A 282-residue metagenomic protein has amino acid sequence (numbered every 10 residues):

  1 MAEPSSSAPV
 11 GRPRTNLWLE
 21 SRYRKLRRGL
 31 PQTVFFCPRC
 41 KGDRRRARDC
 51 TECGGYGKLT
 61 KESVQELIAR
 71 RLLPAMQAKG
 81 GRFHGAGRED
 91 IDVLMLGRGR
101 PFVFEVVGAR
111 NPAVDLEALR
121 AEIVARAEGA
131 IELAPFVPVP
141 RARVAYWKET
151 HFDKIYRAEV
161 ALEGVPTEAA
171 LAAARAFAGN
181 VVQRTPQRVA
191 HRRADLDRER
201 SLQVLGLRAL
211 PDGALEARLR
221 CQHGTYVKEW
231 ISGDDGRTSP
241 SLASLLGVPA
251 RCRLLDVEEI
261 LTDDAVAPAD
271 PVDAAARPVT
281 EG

Functional and structural regions predicted by a protein language model:
M1-G282: Non-catalytic RNA-recognition surface used by pseudouridine synthases
